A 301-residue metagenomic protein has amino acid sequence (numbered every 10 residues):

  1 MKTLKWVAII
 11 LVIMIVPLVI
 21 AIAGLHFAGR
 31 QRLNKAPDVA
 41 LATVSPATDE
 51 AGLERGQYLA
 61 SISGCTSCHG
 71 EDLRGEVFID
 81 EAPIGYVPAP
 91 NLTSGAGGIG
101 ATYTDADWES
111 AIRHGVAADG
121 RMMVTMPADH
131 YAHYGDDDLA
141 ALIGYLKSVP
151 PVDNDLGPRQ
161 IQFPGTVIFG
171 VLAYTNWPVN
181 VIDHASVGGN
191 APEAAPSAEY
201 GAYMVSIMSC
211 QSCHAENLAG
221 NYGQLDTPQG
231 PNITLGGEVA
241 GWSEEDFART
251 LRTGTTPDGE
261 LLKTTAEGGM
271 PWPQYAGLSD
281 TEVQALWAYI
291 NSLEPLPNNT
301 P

Functional and structural regions predicted by a protein language model:
K2-A36: N-terminal type II signal-anchor transmembrane helix that functions as the membrane-insertion/stop-transfer segment
V12-I22, D137-A198, Y289: Extended surface/linker regions that mediate inter-domain or inter-protein docking in multi-component redox
H26, D105-H114, H130-N154, E245-R252 (+2 more regions): C-terminal capping alpha-helices of c-type cytochrome domains
A36-S61, Y174-S206: Electrostatic cytochrome c docking/interface patches
V39-P46, D72-D105, M122-G135, F163-Y174 (+2 more regions): Gly/Gly-Pro-rich "capping" loops immediately C-terminal to redox-active cysteine motifs in periplasmic/lumenal
L53-T66, A198-Q211, A219, Q224-Q229 (+2 more regions): Sequence context surrounding c-type heme c attachment/ligation sites in exported
G56, I62-E71, W108, L142 (+5 more regions): The canonical Cys-X-X-Cys-His
C68-R74, R113-H114, P127, K147-S148 (+2 more regions): Detector for the c-type heme attachment site
